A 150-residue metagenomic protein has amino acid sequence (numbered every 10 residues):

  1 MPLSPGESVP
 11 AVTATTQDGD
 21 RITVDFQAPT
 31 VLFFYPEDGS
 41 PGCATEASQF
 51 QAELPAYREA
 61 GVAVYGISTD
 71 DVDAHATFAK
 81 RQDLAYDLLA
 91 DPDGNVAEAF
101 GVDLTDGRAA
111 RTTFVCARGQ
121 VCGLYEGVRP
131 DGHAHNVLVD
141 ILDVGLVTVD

Functional and structural regions predicted by a protein language model:
M1-D150: Chalcogenol-based redox active-site neighborhoods
